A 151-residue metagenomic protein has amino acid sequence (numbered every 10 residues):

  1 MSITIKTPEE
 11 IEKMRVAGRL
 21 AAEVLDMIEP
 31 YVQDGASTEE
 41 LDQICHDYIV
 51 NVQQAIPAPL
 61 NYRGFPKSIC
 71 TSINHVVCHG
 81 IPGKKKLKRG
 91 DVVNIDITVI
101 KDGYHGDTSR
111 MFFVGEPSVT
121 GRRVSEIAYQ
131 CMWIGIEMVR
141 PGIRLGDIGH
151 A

Functional and structural regions predicted by a protein language model:
M1-A151: Active-site neighborhoods and metal-handling regions in enzymes and metal-associated proteins
